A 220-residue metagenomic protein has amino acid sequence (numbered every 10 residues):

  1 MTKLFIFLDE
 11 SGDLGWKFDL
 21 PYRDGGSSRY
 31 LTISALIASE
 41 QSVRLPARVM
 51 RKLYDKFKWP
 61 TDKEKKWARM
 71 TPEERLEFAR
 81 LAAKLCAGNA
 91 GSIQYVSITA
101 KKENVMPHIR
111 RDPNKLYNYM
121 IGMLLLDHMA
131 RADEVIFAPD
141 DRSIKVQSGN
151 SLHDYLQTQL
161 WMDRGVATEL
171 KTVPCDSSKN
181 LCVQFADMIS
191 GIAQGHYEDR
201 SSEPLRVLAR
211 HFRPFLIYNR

Functional and structural regions predicted by a protein language model:
M1-R220: Phosphate-ester processing/binding pockets and catalytic centers
